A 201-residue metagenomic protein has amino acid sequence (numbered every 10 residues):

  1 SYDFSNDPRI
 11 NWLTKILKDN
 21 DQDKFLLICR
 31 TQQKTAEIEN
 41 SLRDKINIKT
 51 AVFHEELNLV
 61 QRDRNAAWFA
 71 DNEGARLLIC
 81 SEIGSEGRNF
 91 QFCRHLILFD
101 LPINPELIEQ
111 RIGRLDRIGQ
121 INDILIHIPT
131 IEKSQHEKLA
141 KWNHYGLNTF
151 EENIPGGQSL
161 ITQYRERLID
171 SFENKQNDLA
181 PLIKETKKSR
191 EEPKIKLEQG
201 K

Functional and structural regions predicted by a protein language model:
S1-P8: Interdomain linker/hinge connecting the two RecA-like lobes of the SF2 helicase core
C29-F53: Conserved helicase motor "Helicase C" RecA-like lobe of SF1/SF2 P-loop NTPases
Q32-K34, L57-L59, I83-E86, P102-P105 (+2 more regions): Conserved nucleotide-binding/hydrolysis micro-motifs of P-loop NTPases
T35-E39, I79-C93, I112-Q120: SF2 helicase motor core recognition
I48-E82: Conserved helicase ATPase core of P-loop NTP-dependent helicases/translocases
R88-L101, L125-I128: A short beta-strand element within the Helicase C-terminal
N104-I126: Conserved SF2 helicase motif VI
N122-K201: C-terminal accessory region of SF2 helicases/translocases
